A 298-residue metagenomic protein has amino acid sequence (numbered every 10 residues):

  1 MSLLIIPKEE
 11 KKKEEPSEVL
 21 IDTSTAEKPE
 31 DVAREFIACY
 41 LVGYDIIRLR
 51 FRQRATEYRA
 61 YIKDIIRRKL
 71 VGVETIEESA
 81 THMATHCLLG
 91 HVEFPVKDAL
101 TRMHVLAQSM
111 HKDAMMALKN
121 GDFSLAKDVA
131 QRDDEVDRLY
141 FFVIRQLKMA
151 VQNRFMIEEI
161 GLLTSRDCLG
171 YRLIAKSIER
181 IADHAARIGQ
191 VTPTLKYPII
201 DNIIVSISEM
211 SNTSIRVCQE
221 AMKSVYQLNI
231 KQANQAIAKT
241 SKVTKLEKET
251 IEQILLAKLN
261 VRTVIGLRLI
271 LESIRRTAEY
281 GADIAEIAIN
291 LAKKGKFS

Functional and structural regions predicted by a protein language model:
M1-S298: Cytosolic, long alpha-helical scaffolding segments
